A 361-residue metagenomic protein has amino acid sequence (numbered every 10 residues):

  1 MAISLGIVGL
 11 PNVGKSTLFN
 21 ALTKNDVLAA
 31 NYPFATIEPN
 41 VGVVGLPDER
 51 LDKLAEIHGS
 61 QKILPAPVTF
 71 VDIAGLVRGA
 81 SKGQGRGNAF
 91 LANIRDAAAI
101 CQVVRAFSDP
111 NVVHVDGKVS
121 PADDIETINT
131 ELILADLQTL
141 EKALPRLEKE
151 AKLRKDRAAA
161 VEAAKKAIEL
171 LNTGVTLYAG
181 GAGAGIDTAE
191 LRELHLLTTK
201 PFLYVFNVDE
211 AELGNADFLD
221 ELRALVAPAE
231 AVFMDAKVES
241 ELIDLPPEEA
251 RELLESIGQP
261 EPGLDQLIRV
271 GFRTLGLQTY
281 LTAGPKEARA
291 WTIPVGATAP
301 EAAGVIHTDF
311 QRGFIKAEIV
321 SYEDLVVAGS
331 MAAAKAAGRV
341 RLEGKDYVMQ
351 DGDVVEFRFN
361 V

Functional and structural regions predicted by a protein language model:
M1-V113, A122, E141-K142: Conserved G1/Walker A P-loop phosphate-binding module
A2-V8, V13, F19, R146-Q350 (+1 more regions): C-terminal-of-GTPase-core extension/linker across diverse P-loop GTPases
G14-F19, P47-G59, G87-N111, D123-L132 (+5 more regions): Phosphate-binding glycine-rich loops and adjacent basic patches that engage nucleotide phosphates, nucleic-acid
A29-P39, L46-D48, K53-G59, P65-A66 (+18 more regions): Generic structural "secondary-structure junction" signal
F34, D48-L51, L64-F70, Q84-A98 (+9 more regions): Amphipathic alpha-helical transducer elements in NTP-driven molecular machines
G42-P47, A74-Q84, R95-R157, L170-G185 (+1 more regions): Conserved Switch II/interswitch segment of TRAFAC-class P-loop GTPases
